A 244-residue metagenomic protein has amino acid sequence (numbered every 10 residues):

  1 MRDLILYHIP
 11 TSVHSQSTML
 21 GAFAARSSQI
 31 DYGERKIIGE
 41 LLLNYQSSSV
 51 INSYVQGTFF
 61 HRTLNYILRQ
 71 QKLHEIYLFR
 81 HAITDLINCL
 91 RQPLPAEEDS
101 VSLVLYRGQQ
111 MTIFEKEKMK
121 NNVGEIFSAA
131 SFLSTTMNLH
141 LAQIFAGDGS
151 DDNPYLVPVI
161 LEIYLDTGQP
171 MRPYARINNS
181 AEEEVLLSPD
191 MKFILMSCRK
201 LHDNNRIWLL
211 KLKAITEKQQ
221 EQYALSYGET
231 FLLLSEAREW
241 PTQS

Functional and structural regions predicted by a protein language model:
M1-S244: Mono-ADP-ribosyltransferase
